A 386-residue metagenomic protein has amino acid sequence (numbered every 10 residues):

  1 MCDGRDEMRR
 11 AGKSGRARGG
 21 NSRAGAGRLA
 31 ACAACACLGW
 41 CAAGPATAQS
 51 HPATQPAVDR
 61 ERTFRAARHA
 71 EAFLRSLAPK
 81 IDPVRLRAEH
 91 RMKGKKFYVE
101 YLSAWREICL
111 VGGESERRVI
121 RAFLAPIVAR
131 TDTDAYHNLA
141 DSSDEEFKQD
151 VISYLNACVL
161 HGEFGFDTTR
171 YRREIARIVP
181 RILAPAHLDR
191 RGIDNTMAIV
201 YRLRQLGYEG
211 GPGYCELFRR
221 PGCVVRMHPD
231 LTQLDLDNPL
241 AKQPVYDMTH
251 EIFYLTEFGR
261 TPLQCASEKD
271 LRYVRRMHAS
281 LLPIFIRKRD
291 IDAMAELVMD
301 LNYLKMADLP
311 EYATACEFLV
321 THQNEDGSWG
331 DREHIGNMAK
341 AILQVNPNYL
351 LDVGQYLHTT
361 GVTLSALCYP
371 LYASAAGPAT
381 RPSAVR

Functional and structural regions predicted by a protein language model:
M1-A24: N-terminal secretory signal peptides that target proteins for export/translocation
A30-W40: Bacterial N-terminal signal peptides
Q55-V58, A88-E89: Extended, basic/acidic-rich, low-complexity regulatory helices/tails in eukaryotic proteins
R62-A88, I120-A140, T168-A186, Y208-N238 (+2 more regions): Long, well-ordered core segments of solenoidal/helical folds
A88-E114, N138-D167, L188-G211, D237-L263 (+2 more regions): An alpha-helical repeat/solenoid feature that recognizes helix-turn-helix modules
R381-R386: Short, solvent-exposed mixed-charge patches
